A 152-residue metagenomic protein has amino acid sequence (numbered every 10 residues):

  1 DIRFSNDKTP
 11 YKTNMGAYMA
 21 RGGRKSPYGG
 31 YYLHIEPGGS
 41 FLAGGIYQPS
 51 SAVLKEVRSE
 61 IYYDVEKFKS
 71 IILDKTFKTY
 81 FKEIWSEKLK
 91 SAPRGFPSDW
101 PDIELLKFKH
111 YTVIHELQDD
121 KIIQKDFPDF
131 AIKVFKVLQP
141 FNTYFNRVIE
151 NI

Functional and structural regions predicted by a protein language model:
D1-Y31, I35: Short, conserved beta-strand/beta-arch hydrophobic-aromatic motifs that form part of recognition grooves or interface
I2, G23, G39, S50 (+1 more regions): Residues that cap or initiate secondary-structure elements
I2, K82-I152: Long, solvent-exposed, polar/charged low-complexity segments
N14-G16, R58, Q139: Short, well-ordered alpha-helical packing segments
R21, I46-Q48, H115-L117: Short, structured patches in soluble enzyme cores that scaffold and shape functional sites
K25-S26, S40-L42, V113: Short hydrophobic-aromatic micro-motifs
I35-F96: Compact, glycine/acidic-enriched structural inserts
